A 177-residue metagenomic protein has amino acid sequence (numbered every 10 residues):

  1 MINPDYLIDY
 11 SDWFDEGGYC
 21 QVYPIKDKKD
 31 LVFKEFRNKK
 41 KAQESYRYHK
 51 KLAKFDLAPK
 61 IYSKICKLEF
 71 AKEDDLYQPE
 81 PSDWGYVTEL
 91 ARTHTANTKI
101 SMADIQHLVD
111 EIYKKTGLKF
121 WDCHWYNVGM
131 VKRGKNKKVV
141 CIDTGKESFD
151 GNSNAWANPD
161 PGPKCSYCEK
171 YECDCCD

Functional and structural regions predicted by a protein language model:
D5-P59: ATP-binding glycine-rich loop module of kinase domains
P24-K28, L90, V131: Active-site beta-strand termini and strand-to-loop segments that position acidic
K28, N38-K40, C66-K67, A91-T93 (+2 more regions): Short, solvent-exposed loop/turn segments at secondary-structure junctions
L31, L57, Y86, K138-V140: Protein kinase-like catalytic core scaffold
R37, A53-I105: Conserved structural core of kinase catalytic domains
K39-R47, A96-A103, D150-N152: Active-site-adjacent loop/helix micro-motif of nuclease/hydrolase catalytic cores
D110-L118: Protein kinase catalytic-loop region centered on the HRD/HxD motif
W121-D174: Catalytic activation segment of kinase domains across protein kinase-like and atypical kinase folds
